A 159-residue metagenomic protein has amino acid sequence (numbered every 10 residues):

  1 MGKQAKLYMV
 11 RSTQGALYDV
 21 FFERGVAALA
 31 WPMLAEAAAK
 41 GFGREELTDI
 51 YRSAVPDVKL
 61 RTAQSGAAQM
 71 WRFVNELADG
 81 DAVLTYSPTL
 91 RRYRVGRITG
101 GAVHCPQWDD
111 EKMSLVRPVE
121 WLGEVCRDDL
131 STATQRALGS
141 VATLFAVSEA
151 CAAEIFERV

Functional and structural regions predicted by a protein language model:
M1-Q69: Compositionally biased, charged N-terminal/linker segments
T13-L17, L90, E124-C126: Conserved nucleotide-binding/hydrolysis micro-motifs of P-loop NTPases
Y18-F21, Y93-V95, D128-D129: Short helix/loop capping segments that flank catalytic or ligand/cofactor-binding pockets
L34, A39, Q107-W108, T143: Short capping/connector residues at structural and topological boundaries
G41-R117: Structured alpha/beta reader/binder surfaces that contact nucleic acids or chromatin modification marks
Q107-L138: Short solvent-exposed strand/turn elements
L138-V159: Long, low-complexity intrinsically disordered regions
